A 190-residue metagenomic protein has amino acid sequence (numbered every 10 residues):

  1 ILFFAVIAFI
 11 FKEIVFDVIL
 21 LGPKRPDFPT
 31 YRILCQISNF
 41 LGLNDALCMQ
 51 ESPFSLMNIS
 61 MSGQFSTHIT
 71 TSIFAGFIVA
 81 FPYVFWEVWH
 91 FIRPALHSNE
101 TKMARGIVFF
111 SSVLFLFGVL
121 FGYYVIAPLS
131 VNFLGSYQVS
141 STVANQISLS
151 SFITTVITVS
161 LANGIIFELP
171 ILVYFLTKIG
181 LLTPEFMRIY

Functional and structural regions predicted by a protein language model:
I1-Y190: Membrane topogenic/interface segments and analogous intrinsically disordered interaction regions
